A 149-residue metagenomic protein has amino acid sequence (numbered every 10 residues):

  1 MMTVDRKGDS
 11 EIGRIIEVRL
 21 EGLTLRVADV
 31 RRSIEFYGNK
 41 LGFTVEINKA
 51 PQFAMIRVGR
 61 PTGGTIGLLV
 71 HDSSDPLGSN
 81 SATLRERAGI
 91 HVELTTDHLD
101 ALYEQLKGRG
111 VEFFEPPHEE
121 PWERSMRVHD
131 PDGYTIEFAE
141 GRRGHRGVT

Functional and structural regions predicted by a protein language model:
M2-T24, T44-L94, A101-H129, E140-T149: Vicinal oxygen chelate
T24-V30: Conserved beta-strand-loop-alpha-helix junction that forms the acyl-donor binding cleft
R32-S33, A101: Short Gly/charged-rich anion-binding patches and loops
S33, Y37-G38, L106, G133: Conserved active-site tyrosine of GNAT-family acetyltransferases
T135-F138: Short glycine-/small-residue motifs
